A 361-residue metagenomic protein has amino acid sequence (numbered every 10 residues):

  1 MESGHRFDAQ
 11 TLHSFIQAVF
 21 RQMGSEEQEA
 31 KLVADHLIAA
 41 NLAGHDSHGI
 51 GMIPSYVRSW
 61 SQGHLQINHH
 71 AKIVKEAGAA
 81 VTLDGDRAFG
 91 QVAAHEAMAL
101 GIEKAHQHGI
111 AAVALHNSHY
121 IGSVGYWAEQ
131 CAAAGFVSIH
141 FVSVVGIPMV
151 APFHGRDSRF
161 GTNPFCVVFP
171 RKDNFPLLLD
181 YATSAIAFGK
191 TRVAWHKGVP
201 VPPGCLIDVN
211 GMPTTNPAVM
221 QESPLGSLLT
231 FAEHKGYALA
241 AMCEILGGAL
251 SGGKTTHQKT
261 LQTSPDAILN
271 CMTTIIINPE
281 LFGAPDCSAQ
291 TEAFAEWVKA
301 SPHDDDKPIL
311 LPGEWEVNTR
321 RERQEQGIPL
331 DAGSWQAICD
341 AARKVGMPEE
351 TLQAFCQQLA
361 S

Functional and structural regions predicted by a protein language model:
S3-F7, L12-F15, Q22, L250 (+1 more regions): Catalytic-core signal marking the mid-to-C-terminal active-site face
H5-T11, S25-G51, L65-E76, D266-L269 (+1 more regions): N-terminal glycine-rich anion-binding loops that anchor highly charged ligand groups
H48-I102: Active-site cofactor/substrate anionic-group-binding motifs, chiefly glycine- and Lys/Arg-rich phosphate-binding loops
V81-K172: A generic, well-ordered mixed alpha/beta core segment in the N-terminal half of proteins
P148-M220: Phosphate/diphosphate-binding glycine-rich loops and adjacent basic-rich segments that engage nucleotide
D157-F160, V167, A182-T183, A238-N270: N-terminal nucleophile
H196-Q258: Secondary-shell segments that build the walls of catalytic and ion/ligand-binding clefts
